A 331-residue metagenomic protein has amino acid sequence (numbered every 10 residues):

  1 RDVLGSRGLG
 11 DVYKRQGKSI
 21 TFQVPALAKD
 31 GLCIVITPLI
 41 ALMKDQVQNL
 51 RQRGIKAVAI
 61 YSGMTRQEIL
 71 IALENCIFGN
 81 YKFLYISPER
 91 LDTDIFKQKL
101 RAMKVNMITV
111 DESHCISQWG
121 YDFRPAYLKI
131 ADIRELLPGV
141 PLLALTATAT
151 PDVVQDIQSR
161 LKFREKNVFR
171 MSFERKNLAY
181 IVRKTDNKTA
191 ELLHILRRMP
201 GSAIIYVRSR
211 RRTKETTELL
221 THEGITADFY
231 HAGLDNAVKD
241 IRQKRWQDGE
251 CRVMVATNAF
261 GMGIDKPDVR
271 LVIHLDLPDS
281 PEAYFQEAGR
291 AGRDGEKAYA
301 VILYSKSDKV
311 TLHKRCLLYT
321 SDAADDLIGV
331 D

Functional and structural regions predicted by a protein language model:
D2-Y13, Y319-D331: Single conserved hydrophobic/aromatic residue that forms the stacking wall/gate of nucleotide- or nucleobase-binding
Q16: ATP-binding Walker
S19-L32: Walker A/P-loop NTP-binding motif
L27, K44, Q48-L318: Helicase motor core with emphasis on the C-terminal RecA-like subdomain
L32, L136, K306, D325-G329: A very general structural signal that marks isolated residues within well-ordered alpha-helical segments
L32-L50: Conserved Walker A/P-loop ATP-binding site and its immediately adjacent core in helicase/helicase-like ATPase domains
